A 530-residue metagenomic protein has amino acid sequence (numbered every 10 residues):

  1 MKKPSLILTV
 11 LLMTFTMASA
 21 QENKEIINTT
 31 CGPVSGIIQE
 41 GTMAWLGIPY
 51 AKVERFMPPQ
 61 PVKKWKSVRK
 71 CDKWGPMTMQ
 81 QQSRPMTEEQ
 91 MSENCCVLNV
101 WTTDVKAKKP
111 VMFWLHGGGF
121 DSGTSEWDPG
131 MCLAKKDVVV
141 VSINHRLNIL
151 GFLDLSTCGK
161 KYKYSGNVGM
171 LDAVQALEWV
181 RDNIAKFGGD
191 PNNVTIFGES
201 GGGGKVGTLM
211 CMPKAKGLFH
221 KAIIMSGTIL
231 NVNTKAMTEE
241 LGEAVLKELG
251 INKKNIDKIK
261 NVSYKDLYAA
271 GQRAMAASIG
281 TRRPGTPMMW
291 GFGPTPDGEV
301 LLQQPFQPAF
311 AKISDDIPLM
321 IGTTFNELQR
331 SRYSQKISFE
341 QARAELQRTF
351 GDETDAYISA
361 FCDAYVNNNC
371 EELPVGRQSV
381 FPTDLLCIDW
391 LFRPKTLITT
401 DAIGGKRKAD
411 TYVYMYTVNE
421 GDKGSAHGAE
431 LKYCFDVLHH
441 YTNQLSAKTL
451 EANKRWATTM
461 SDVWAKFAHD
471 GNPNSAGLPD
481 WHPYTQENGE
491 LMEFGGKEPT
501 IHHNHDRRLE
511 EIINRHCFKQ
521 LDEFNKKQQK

Functional and structural regions predicted by a protein language model:
M1-N23: Bacterial Sec-dependent N-terminal signal peptides
Q21-N167, P191, F325-L328, N443 (+6 more regions): Non-catalytic accessory segments of hydrolases
I48, R393-K530: Mobile gating loops/cap/lid regions near enzyme active sites that modulate substrate access
R84, D182, K216, M225-R348 (+2 more regions): Substrate-access "cap/lid" subdomains that shape and gate the entrance to catalytic or ligand-binding pockets
G117, V168-D172, S200-G203: Active-site loop->helix "elbow" adjoining a glycine-rich segment at hydrolase catalytic centers
K163-A185: Alpha/beta-hydrolase active-site loop
F187-E199: Alpha/beta-hydrolase fold nucleophile elbow
G203-A215: Short glycine-enriched nucleophile-adjacent loop and the immediately C-terminal alpha-helix near the catalytic center
